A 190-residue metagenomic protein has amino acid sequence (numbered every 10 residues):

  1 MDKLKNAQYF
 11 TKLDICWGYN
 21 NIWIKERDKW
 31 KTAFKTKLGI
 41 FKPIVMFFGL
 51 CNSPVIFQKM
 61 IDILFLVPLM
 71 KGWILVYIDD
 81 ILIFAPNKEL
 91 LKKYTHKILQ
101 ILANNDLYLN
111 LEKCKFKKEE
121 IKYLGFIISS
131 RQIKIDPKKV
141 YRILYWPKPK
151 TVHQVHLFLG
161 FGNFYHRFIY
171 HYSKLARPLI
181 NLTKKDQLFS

Functional and structural regions predicted by a protein language model:
M1-S190: Retroelement reverse transcriptase polymerase core
